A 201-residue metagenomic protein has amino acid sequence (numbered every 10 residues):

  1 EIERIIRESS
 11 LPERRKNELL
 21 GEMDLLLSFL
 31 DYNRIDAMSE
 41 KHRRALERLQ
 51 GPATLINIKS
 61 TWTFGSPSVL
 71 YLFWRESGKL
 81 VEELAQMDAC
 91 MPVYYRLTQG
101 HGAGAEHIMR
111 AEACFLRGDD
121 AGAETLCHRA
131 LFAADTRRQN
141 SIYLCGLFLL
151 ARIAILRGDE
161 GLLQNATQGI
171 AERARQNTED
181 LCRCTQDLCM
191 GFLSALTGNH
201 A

Functional and structural regions predicted by a protein language model:
E1, C184, L188-A201: Short, intrinsically disordered, charge-balanced linker/junction segments flanking boundaries in proteins
E1-G146: Internal alpha-solenoid helical repeat scaffolds
R96, A134-T136, L163, R173-Q176: Long, hydrophobic alpha-helical segments that serve as membrane-spanning/inserting helices
A123, R157-D159, T167: Compact recognition or signaling/catalytic modules
S141-C145, E179-F192: Amphipathic alpha-helical protein-interaction segments enriched in hydrophobic
